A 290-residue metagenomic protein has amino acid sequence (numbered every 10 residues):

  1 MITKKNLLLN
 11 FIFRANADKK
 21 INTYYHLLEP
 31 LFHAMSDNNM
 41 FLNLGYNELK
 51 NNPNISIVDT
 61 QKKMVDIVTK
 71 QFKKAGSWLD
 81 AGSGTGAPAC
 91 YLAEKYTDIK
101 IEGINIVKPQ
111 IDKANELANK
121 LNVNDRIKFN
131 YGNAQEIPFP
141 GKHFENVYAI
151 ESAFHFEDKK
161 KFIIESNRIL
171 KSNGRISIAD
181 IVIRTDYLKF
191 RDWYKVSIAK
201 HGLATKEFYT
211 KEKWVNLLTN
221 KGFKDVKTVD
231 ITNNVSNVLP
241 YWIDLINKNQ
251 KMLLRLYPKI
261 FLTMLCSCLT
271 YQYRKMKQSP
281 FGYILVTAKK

Functional and structural regions predicted by a protein language model:
M1-M35: N-terminal auxiliary segments of SAM/dcSAM-dependent transferases
I55-A75: Conserved alpha-helix/loop element of class I SAM-dependent methyltransferases that forms part of the SAM/SAH-binding
S77-L79, T85-E136: Class I SAM-dependent methyltransferase SAM/SAH-binding core
Q135-N146: A short acidic, Gly/Pro-enriched loop at the edge of an enzyme's catalytic core that lines a small-molecule cofactor
K160-R175: A short glycine-rich, Lys/Arg-flanked "PGG" loop and its adjoining helix->strand segment in the class I
V182-T205: Short, glycine-/aromatic-enriched active-site segment of Class I SAM-dependent methyltransferases
K206-K221: Short alpha-helix
K227-K289: Conserved Class I S-adenosyl-L-methionine
